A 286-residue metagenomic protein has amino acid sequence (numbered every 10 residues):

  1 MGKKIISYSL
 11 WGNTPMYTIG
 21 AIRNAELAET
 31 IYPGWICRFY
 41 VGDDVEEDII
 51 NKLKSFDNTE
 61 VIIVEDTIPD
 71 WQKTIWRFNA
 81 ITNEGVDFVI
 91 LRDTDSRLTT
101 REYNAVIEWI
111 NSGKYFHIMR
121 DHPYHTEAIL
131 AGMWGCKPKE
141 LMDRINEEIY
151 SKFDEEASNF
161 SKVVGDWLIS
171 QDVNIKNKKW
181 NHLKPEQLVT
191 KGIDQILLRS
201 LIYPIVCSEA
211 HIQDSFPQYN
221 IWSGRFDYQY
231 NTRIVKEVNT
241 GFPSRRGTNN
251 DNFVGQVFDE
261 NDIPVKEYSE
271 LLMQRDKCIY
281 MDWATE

Functional and structural regions predicted by a protein language model:
M1-T67: N-terminal anchoring/stem segment of glycosyltransferases
D66, V86, T94-S96: Short acidic donor-binding/metal-coordinating loop in glycosyltransferase active sites
I68-W76: A short, glycine-/small-residue-rich helix N-cap motif at loop->alpha-helix starts within glycosyltransferase
A80, F116-I118, M133-G135, L197: Conserved hydrophobic/aromatic beta-strand scaffold that supports enzyme active sites
V89: Short aromatic/hydrophobic "clamp" motif used to bind/position activated sugar donors
L98-I129: Conserved donor-nucleotide/metal-binding helix-loop-beta segment in metal-dependent transferases, i.e., the alpha-helix
Y124, C136-E286: Catalytic core and acceptor-binding pocket of nucleotide-sugar-dependent glycosyltransferases
